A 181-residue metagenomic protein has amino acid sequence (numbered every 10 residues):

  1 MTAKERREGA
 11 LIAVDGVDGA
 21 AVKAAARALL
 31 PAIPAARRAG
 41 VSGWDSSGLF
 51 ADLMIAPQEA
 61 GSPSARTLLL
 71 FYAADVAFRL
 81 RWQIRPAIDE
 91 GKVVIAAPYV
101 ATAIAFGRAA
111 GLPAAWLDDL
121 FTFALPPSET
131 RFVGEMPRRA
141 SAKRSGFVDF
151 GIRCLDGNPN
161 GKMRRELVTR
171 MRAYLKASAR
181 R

Functional and structural regions predicted by a protein language model:
M1-E5, A28-A32, M136-R181: NTP-dependent small-molecule kinase module
T2-P34: Walker A (P-loop) phosphate-binding motif
L11, V93, T130: Hydrophobic "anchor" residues on beta-strands that sit immediately upstream of conserved functional sites
A13-D15, S42, V133: Short hydrophobic segments within beta-strands
D15-D18, A97, D156: Acidic active-site catalytic centers that drive phospho-/nucleotidyl reactions and related ester hydrolyses
V22, A103-I104, K162: Conserved protein kinase catalytic core
R37-L125: ATP-dependent small-molecule kinase phosphotransfer cores that center on conserved nucleotide phosphate-binding segments
A101-N158: A glycine- and Lys/Arg-enriched "phosphate-lid" helix/loop adjacent to the NTP-binding pocket of small-molecule kinases
